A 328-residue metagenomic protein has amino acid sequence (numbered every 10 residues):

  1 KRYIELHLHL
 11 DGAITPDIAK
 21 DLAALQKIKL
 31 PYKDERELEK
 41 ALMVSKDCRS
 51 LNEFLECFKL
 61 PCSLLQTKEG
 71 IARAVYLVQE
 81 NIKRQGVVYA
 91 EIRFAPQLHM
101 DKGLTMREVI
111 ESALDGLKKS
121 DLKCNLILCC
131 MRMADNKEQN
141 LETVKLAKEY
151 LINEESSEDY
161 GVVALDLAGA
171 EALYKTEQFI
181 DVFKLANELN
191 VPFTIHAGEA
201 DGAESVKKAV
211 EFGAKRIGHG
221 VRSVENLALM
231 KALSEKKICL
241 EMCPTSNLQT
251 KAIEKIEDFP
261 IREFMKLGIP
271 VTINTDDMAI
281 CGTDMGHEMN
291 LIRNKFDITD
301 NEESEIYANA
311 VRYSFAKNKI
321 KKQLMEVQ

Functional and structural regions predicted by a protein language model:
K1-V191, A200-S205, E211, K215-R216 (+2 more regions): Metal-cofactor-binding active-site regions of metalloenzymes
F193-I195: Conserved hydrophobic beta-strand within the GNAT/NAT acetyltransferase core sheet that lines the active-site cleft
